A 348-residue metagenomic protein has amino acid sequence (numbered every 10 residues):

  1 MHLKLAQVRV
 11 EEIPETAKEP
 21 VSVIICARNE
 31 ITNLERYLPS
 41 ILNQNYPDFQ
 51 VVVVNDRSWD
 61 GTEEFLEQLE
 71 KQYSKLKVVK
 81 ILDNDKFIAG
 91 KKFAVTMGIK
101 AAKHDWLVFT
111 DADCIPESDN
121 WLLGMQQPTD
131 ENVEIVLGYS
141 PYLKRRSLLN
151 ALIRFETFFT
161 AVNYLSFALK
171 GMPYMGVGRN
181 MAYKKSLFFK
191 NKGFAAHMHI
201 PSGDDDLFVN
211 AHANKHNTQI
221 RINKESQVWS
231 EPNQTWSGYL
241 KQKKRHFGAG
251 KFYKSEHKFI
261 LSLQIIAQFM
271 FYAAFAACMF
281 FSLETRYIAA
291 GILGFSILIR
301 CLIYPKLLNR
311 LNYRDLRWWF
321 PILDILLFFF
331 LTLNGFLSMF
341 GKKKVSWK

Functional and structural regions predicted by a protein language model:
M1-A17, Y304, L331: N-terminal membrane-anchoring/stem segments of glycan-assembly enzymes
L5-V10, E30-N43: Short, well-formed alpha-helical segments that are part of the catalytic scaffolds of diverse glycosyltransferases
E19-S22, Q50: Cell-envelope/extracellular polymer assembly enzymes that use nucleotide-activated donors
L38-N84: Acidic donor-binding segment of Leloir-type glycosyltransferases
G61, D111-Q127: Acidic donor-binding/catalytic loop of UDP-sugar-dependent glycosyltransferases, especially processive GT2
V95, L107: Short aromatic/hydrophobic "clamp" motif used to bind/position activated sugar donors
T129, I135-T160, S186-F189, G193-H257: Catalytic donor/gating beta->alpha subdomain of glycosyltransferases that bind UDP-sugars
I265-K344: Membrane-embedded multi-pass helical conduit in multi-pass membrane proteins, especially envelope-biosynthetic
